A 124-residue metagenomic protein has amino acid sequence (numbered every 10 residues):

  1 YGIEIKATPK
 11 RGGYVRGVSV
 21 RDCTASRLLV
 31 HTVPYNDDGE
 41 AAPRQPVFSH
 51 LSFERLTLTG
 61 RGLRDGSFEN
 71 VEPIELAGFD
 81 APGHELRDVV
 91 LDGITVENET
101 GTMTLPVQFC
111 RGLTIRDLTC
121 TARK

Functional and structural regions predicted by a protein language model:
Y1-K124: Extracellular/periplasmic carbohydrate-active domains that bind, remodel, or depolymerize complex polysaccharides
